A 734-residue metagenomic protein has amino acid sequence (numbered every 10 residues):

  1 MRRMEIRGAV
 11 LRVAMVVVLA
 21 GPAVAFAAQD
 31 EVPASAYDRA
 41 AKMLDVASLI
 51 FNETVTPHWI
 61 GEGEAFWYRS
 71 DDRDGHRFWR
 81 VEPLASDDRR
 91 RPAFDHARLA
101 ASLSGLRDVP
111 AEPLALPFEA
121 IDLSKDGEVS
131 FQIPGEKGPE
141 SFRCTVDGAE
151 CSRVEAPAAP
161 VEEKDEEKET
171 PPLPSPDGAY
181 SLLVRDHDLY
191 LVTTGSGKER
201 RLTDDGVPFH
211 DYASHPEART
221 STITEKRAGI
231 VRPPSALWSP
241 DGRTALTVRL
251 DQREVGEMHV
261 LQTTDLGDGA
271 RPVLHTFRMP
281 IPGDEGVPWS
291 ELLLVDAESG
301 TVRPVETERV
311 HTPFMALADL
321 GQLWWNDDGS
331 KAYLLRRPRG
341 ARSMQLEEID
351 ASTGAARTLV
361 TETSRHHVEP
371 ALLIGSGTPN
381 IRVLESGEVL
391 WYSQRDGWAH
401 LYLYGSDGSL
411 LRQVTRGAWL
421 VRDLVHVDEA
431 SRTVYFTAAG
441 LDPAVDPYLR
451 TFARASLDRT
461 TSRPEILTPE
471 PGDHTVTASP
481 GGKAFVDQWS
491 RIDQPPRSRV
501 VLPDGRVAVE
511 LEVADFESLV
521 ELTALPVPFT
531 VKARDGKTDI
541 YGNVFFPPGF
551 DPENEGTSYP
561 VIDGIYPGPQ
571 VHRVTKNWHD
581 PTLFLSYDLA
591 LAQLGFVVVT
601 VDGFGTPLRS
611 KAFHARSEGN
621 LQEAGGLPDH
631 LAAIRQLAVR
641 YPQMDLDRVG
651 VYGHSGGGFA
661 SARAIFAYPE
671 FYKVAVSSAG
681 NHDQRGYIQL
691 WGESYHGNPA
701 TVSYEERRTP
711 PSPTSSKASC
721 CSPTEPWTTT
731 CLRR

Functional and structural regions predicted by a protein language model:
M1-M4, A27, L591: Initiator methionine at the very start of the polypeptide chain
R2-A14: Bacterial N-terminal signal peptides that target proteins for export
E5, R201-D204, P272, T276 (+3 more regions): Secondary-structure junction/capping motif
I6, K164-D165, R616: Intrinsic disorder/low-complexity segments enriched in polar/small residues
R12-P22: Bacterial N-terminal signal peptides
G21, A245, A453-A455, G542 (+2 more regions): Small side chains
F26-P496, V500-V501, W578: Beta-propeller folds
P57, G321, G329, L335-R337 (+2 more regions): Serine-hydrolase catalytic core recognition
